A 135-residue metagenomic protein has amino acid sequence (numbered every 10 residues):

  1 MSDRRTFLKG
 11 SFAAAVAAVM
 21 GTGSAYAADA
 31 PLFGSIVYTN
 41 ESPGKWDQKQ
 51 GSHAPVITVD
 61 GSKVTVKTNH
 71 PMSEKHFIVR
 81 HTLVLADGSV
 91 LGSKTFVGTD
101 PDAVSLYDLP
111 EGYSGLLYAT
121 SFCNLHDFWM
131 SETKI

Functional and structural regions predicted by a protein language model:
M1-A15: N-terminal secretory signal peptides and thylakoid transit peptides that target proteins across membranes
M20-S24: C-terminal segment of classical bacterial N-terminal signal peptides
Y26-K63, T95: Transition segment at domain starts
D60-V97: Contiguous segments within soluble domain cores/interaction surfaces
K67-T68, A103-P110: Exposed aromatic-hydrophobic patches
S114-L116: Extracellular Ig-like/FN3 beta-sandwich strand-entry sites
A119-F122: Helix-rich interaction surfaces within compact, conserved domain-sized segments that mediate assembly or partner
N124-S131: Short acidic/polar inter-strand loop motif in beta-rich domains
